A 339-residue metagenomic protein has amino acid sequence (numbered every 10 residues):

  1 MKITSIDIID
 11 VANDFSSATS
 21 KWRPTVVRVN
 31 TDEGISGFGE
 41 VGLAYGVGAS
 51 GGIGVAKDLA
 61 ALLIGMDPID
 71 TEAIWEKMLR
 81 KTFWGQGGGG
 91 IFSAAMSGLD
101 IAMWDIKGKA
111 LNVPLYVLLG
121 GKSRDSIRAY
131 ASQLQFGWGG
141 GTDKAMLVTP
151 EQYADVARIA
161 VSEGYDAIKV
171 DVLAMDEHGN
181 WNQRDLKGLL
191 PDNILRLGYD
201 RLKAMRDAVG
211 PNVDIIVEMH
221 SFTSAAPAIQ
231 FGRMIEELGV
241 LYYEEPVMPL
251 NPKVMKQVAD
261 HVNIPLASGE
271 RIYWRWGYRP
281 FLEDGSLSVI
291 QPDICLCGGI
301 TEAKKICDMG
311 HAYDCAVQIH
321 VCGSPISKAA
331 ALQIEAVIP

Functional and structural regions predicted by a protein language model:
M1-F38, G42-A44: Structured beta-strand/loop patches that form or line metal/cofactor-binding pockets in enzymes
M1-K2, I6, K109, V113-I127: N-terminal amphipathic alpha-helix/helix-capping segment at the start of soluble metabolic enzymes
I3, G34, L59, L99 (+7 more regions): Conserved, mostly hydrophobic/aromatic
S16-S20, I91, S162: Short Gly/Pro-enriched turn/cap motifs at secondary-structure boundaries
V29, K57-L59, R233, G239-Y242 (+1 more regions): Shared catalytic-loop signature of beta/alpha-barrel
N30-L111: Metal- or metallocofactor-binding catalytic centers and their adjacent structured scaffolds across diverse enzyme
P114, R128, D214, P265 (+1 more regions): Proline-centered loop/turn at the N-terminus of a beta-strand
S126, A131-K256, H261: Metal-dependent enolase-superfamily TIM-barrel catalytic cores that perform enediolate-based chemistry
